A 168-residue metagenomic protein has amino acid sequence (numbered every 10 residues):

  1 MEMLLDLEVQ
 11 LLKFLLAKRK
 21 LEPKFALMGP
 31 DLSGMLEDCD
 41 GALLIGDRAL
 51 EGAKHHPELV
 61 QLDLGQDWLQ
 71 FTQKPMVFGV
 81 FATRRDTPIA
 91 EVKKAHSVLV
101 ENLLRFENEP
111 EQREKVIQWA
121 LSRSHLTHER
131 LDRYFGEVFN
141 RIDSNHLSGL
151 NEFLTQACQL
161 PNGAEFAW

Functional and structural regions predicted by a protein language model:
M1-D40, I45-A49, S148: Bilobed "Venus flytrap"/periplasmic-binding protein-like clamshell domains and structurally analogous long
A17, M35-E37, E107, L121 (+1 more regions): Alpha-helix boundary recognition
M28-I117: Pocket-lining segment of extracytoplasmic ligand-binding domains
P88-Q156: Secondary-structure end/capping motifs
L160-W168: Conserved C-terminal helix/tail region of periplasmic/extracytoplasmic solute-binding proteins
